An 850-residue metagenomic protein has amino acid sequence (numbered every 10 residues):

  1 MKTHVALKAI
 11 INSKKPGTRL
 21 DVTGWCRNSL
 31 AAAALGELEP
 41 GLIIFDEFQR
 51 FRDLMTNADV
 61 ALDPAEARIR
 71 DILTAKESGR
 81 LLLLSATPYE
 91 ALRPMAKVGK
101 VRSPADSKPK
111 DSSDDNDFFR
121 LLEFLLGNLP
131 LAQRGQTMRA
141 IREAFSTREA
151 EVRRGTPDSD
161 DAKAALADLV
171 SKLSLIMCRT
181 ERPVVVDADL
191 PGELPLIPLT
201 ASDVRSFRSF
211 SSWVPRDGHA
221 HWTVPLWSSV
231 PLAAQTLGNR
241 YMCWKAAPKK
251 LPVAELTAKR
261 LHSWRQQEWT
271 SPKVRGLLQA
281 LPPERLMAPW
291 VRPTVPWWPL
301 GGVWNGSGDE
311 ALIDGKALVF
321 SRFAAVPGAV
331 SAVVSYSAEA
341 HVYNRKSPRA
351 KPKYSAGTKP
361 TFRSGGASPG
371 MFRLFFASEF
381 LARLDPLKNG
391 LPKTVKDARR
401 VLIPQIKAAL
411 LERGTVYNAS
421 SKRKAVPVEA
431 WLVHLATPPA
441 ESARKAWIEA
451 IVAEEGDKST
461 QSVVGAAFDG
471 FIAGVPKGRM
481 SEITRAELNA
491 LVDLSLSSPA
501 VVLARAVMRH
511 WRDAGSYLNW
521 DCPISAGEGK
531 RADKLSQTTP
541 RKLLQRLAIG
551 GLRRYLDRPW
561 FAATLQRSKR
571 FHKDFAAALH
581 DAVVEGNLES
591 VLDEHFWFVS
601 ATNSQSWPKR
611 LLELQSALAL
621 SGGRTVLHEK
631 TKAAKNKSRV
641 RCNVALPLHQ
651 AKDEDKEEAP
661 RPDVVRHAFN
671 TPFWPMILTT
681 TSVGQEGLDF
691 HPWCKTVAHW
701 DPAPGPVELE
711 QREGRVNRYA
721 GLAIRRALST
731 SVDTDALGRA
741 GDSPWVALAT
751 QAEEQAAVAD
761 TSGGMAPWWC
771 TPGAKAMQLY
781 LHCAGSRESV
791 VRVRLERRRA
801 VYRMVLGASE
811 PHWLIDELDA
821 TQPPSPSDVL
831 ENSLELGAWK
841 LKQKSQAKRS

Functional and structural regions predicted by a protein language model:
M1-L678, S682-S850: Helicase-associated low-complexity regulatory tails and linkers flanking the ATPase motor
